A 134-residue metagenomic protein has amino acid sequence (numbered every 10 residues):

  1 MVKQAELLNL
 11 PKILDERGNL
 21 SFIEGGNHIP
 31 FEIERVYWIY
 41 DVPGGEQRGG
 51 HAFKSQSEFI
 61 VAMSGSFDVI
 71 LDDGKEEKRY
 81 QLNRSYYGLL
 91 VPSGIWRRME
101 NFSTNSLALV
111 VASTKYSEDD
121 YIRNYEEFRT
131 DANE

Functional and structural regions predicted by a protein language model:
M1-Y87, T104-V111, Y116-E127, D131-E134: Non-catalytic, conserved peripheral segments adjacent to functional cores
R84-L89, G94-N101: Well-ordered alpha/beta subsegment
